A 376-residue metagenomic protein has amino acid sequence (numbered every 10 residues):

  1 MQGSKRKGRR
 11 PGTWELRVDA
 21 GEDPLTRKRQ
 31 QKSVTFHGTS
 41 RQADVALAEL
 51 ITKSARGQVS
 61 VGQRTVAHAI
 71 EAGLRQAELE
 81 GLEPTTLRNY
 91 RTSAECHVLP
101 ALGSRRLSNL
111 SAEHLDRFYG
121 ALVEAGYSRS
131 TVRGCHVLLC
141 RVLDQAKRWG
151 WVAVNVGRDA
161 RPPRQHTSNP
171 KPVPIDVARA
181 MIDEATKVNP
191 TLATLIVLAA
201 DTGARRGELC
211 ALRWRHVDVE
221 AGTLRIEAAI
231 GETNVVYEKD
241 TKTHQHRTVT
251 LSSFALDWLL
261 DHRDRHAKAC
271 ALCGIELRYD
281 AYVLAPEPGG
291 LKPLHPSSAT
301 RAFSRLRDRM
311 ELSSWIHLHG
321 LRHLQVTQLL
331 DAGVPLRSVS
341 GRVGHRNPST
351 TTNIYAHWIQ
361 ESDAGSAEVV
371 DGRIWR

Functional and structural regions predicted by a protein language model:
M1-P11: Short N-terminal "domain-start" leader segments that mark the transition from disordered tails or signal peptides into
Q2, D183, K187, A221 (+10 more regions): C-terminal secondary-structure termini that scaffold catalytic or DNA-interacting sites
R9-E113, R117, D264-A285, G289-G290 (+1 more regions): N-terminal DNA-binding module of tyrosine recombinases/phage integrases
G62, V66, E83-T86, Y90 (+10 more regions): Hydrophobic (often cysteine-bearing) scaffold residues that line and stabilize catalytic clefts of nucleotide/cofactor
S93-H97, S104-A160, R205-G207: N-terminal DNA-binding recognition helix of tyrosine site-specific recombinases/integrases
A125, A180-A193, T202, V249 (+4 more regions): Short, basic (Lys/Arg/His-rich) helix/loop patches that form interaction surfaces in the mid-to-C-terminal regions
R129-V137, R148-L212, E220, G231-E232 (+4 more regions): Basic, Lys/Arg- and aromatic-enriched nucleic-acid-binding interface segment
H216-T223, V334-I354: Short, polar N-cap/turn motifs at the start of nucleic acid-interacting alpha helices
